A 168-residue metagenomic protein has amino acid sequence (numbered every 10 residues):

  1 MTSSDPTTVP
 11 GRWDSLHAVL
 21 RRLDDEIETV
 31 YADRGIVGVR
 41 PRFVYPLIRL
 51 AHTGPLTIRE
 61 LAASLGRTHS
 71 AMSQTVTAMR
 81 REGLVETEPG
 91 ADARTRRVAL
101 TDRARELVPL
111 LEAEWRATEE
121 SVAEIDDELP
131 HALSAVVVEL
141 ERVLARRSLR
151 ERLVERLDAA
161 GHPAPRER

Functional and structural regions predicted by a protein language model:
M1-G38, L144, E155, H162-R168: N-terminal leader segment of winged-helix/HTH proteins
L16-V19, L23-V30, L65, L107-L129 (+2 more regions): Alpha-helical linker/hinge and terminal dimerization helices associated with HTH transcriptional regulators
H17-L20, L47, A51, T101 (+2 more regions): Generic structural concept
D25-T68: N-terminal helix-turn-helix DNA-binding core of bacterial DNA-binding proteins
T77-A135: Charged, amphipathic alpha-helical coiled-coil/dimerization segments
